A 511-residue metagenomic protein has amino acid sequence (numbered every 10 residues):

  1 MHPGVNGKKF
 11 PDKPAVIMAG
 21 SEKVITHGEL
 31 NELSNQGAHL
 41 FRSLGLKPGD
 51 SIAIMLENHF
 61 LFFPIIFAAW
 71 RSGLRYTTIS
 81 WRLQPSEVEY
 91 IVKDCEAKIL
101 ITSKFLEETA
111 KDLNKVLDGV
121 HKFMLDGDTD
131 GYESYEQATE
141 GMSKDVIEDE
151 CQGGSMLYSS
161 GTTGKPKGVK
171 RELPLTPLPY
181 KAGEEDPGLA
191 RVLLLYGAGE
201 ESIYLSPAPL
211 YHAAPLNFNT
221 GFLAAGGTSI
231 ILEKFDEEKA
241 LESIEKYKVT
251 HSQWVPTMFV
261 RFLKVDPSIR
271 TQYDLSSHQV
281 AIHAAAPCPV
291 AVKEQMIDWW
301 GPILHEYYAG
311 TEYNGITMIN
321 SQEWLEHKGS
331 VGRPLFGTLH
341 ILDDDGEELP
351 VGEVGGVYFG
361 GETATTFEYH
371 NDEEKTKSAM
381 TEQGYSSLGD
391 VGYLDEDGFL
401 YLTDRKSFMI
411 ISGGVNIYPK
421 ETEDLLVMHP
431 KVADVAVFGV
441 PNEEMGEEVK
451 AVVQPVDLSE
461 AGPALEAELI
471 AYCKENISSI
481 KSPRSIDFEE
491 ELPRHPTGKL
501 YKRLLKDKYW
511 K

Functional and structural regions predicted by a protein language model:
H2-T26, G127: AMP-dependent adenylate-forming
K13, G28-A53, L83-P85, E89 (+3 more regions): ANL superfamily AMP-binding
G20, E108-L157, K165, R171-G188 (+1 more regions): ANL superfamily adenylate-forming
G20-K23, H39-S86, N416: Conserved AMP-binding/adenylate-forming
F62, L83, L100, E242 (+8 more regions): AMP-binding/adenylate-forming catalytic core of the ANL superfamily
F67-S72, D94, H212, L223-A224: Short hydrophobic alpha-helices that are characteristic scaffold elements of the AMP-binding
S155-L157, G161, A224-A225, V249-W254 (+3 more regions): Gly/Ser/Thr-rich phosphate-binding loop
P177-P207, Y211-H251, V265: Conserved AMP-binding/adenylation subdomain of ANL enzymes
